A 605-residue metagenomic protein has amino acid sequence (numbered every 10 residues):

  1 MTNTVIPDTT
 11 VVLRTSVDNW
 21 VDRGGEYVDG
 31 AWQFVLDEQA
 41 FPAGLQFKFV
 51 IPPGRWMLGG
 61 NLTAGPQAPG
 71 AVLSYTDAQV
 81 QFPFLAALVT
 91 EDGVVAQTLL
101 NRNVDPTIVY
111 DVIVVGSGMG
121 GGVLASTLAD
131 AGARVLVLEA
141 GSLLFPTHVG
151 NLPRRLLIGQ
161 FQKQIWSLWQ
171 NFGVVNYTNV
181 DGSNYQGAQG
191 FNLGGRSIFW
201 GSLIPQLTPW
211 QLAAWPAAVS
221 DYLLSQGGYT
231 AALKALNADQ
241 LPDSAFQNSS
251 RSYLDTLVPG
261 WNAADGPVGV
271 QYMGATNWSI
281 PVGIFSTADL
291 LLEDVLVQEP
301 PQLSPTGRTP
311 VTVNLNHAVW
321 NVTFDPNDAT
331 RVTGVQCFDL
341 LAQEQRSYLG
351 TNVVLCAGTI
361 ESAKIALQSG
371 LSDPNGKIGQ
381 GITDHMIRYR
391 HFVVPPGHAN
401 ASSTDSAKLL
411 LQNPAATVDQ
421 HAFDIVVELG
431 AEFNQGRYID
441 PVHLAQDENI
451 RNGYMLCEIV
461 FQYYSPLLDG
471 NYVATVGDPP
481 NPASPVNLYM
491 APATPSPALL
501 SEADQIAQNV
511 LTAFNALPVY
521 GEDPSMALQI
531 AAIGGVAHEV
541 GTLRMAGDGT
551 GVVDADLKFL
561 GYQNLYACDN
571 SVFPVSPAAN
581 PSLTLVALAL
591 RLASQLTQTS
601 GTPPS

Functional and structural regions predicted by a protein language model:
M1-G44, I51-V72: Aromatic-rich carbohydrate-binding modules that target alpha-glucans
A68-D111, Q598-S605: Extreme N-terminal leader/targeting segments of oxidoreductases
P106-G120, L136: Beta1/beta-strand and adjacent pyrophosphate-binding region of the FAD-binding site in flavoprotein oxidoreductases
V123, T127-R134, A140-R154, V322-D325 (+5 more regions): Glycine-rich loop(s) and the adjacent beta-strand/alpha-helix scaffold that form part
L157-D243, V460, P466-G477: Redox-cofactor-proximal catalytic regions of oxidoreductases
V175-Y177, D181-G182, G187, N375-G381 (+5 more regions): FAD cofactor-binding and catalytic pocket of flavoenzymes
W210-N321, A527-V536: Conserved redox-cofactor binding core of oxidoreductases
T312-T323, P495-S576, S582: A glycine-rich dinucleotide-binding beta-alpha-beta segment and adjacent secondary-structure elements that constitute
